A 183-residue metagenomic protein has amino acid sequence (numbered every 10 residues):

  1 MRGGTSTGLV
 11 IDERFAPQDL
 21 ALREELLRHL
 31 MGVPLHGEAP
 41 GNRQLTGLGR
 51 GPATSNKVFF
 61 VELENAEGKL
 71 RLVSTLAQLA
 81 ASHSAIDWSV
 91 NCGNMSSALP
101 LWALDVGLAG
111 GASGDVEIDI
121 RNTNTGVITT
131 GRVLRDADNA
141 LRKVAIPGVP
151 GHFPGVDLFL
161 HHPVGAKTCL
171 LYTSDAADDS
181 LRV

Functional and structural regions predicted by a protein language model:
M1-R14: N-terminal, positively charged, Ser/Thr/Ala/Gly-biased leader segments that form transit/presequence-like amphipathic
E13-H29: Domain-length cofactor-binding catalytic modules of enzymes
P34-I118, N124: Anion-binding (especially nucleotide phosphate/pyrophosphate-binding) glycine-rich loop and adjoining beta-alpha core
V73, G131-V133, V144, T168-L171: A short secondary-structure junction signal
T123-V156: A structural-propensity feature for long, helix-poor, extended segments
P163: Extended, Lys/Arg-enriched charged tracts that mediate electrostatic binding to polyanionic substrates
Y172-D179: Conserved small/polar residues in nucleotide/adenosyl-binding loops
